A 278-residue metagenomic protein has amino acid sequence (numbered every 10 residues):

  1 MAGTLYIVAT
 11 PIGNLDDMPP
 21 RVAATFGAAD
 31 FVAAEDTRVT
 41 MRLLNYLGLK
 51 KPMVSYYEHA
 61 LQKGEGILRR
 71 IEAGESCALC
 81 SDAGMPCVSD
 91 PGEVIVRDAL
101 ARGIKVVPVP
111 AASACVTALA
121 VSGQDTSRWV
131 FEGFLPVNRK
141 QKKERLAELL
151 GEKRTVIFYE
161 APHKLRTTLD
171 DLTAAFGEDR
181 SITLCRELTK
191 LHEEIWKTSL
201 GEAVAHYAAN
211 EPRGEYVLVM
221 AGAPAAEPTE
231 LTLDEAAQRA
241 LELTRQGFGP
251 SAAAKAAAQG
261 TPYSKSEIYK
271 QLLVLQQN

Functional and structural regions predicted by a protein language model:
M1-E58: Glycine-rich, flexible N-terminal cofactor/catalytic loop recognition
A2, T155, P162-N278: A contiguous loop/helix-start segment that scaffolds small-molecule binding in enzyme catalytic cores
G3-L5, G74-A78, R154-T155: Loop/turn-to-beta-strand initiation segments
F26-V32, G103-V107, T155-V156: Short active-site oxyanion
A34, P108-A111, F158, L184: General beta-strand structural signal in soluble alpha/beta enzymes
V54-Q62, L135-N138: Conserved helicase motor
C87-R102, L169, T173: Short Gly/Thr/Asp-enriched flexible loops that form oxyanion-binding sites at enzyme active sites
V94-E152: Class I SAM-dependent methyltransferase SAM-binding "motif I" and its flanking Rossmann-like core
